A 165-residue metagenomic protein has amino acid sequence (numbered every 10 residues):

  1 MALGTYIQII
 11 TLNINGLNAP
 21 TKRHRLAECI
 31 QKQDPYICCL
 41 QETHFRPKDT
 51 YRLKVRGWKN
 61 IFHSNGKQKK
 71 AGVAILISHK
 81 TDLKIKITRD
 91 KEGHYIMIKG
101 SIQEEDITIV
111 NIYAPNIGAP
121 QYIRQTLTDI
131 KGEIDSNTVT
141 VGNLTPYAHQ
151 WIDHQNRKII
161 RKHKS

Functional and structural regions predicted by a protein language model:
M1-S165: A shared catalytic/ligand-binding motif for oxyanion handling
